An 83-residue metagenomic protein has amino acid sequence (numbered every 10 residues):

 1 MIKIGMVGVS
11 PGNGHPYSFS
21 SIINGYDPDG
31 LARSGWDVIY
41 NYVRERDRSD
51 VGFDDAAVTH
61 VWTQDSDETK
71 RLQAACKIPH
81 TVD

Functional and structural regions predicted by a protein language model:
M1-Q73: N-terminal Rossmann-like dinucleotide-binding module
D50-V51, P79-D83: Short acidic low-complexity segments
